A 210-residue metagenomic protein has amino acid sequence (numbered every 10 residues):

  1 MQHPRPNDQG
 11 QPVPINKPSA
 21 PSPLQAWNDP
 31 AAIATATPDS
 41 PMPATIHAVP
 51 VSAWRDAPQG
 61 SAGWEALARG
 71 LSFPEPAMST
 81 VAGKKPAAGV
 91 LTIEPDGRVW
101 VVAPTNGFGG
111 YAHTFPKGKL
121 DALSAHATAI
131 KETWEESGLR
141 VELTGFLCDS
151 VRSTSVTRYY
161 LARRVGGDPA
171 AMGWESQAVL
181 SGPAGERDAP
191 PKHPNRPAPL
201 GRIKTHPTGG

Functional and structural regions predicted by a protein language model:
Q2-A20, L24-A36, G107-A112, T157 (+1 more regions): Nudix hydrolase/Nudix homology domain
P38-G89: Acidic, metal-coordinating catalytic segment for phosphate/diphosphate chemistry, firing primarily on the Nudix
G83-A87, G110, T114-F115, S155: Short connector loops at helix/strand junctions that flank enzyme active sites, especially segments positioning acidic
G89, R98, A178: Conserved beta-strand and immediately adjacent loop positions that scaffold enzyme active sites
T92-P95, A162-R164: Active-site beta-strand termini and strand-to-loop segments that position acidic
I93-K131, E135: Conserved Nudix-box catalytic region and its N-terminal flanking loop in Nudix hydrolases and closely related
G118-G209: Unchanged
